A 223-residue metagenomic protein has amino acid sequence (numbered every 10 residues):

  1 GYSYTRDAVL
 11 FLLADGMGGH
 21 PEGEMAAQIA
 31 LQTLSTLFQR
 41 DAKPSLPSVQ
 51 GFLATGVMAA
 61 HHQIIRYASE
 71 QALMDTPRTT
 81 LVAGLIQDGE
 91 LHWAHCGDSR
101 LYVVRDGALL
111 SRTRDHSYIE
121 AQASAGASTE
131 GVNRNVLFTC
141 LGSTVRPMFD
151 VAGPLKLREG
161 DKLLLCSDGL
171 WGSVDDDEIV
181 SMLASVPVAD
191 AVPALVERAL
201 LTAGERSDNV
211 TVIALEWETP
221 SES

Functional and structural regions predicted by a protein language model:
G1-S223: PP2C/PPM-type serine/threonine phosphatase catalytic domain
